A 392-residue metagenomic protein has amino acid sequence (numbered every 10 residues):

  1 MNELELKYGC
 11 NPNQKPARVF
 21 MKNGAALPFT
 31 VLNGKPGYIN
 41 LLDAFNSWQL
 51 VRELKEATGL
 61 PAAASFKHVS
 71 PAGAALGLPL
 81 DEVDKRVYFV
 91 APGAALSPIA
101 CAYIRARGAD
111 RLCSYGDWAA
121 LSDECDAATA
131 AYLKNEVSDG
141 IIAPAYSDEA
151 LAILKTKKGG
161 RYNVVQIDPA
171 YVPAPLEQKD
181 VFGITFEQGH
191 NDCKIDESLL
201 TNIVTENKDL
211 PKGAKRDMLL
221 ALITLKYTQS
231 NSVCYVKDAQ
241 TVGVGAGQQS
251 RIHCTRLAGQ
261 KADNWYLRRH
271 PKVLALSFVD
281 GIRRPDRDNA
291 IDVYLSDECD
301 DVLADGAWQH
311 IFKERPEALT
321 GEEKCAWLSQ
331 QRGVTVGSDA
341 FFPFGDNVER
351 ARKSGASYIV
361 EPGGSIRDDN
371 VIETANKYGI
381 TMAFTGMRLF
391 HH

Functional and structural regions predicted by a protein language model:
M1-L199, A214-S232: Active-site loops and adjacent core secondary-structure elements that bind or stabilize anionic groups
E53, Y227, N264-R268, K353 (+1 more regions): Conserved helix-loop functional segments at active or binding sites
A57-S65, V165-I167, S230-K237, L267-F278 (+1 more regions): Flexible, glycine/charged-enriched surface loops at secondary-structure junctions
S70, C125, K237-Q240, Q248 (+2 more regions): Active-site-proximal loop/turn and secondary-structure-junction residues that shape catalytic pockets, frequently
A72, D117, L121-S122, N135-V165 (+6 more regions): C-terminal binding/interaction regions
A72-L112, V242-F342: Glycine- and Gly-Pro-enriched alpha-helical subdomains that act as flexible, kink-prone "lid/hinge" or packing modules
P175-L210, R268-V293: Substrate-contacting helices/loops that form the catalytic groove of nucleic-acid and nucleotide-polymer processing
L199, P211, R216, L220 (+6 more regions): C-terminal accessory/binding modules appended to enzymatic or scaffolding proteins
